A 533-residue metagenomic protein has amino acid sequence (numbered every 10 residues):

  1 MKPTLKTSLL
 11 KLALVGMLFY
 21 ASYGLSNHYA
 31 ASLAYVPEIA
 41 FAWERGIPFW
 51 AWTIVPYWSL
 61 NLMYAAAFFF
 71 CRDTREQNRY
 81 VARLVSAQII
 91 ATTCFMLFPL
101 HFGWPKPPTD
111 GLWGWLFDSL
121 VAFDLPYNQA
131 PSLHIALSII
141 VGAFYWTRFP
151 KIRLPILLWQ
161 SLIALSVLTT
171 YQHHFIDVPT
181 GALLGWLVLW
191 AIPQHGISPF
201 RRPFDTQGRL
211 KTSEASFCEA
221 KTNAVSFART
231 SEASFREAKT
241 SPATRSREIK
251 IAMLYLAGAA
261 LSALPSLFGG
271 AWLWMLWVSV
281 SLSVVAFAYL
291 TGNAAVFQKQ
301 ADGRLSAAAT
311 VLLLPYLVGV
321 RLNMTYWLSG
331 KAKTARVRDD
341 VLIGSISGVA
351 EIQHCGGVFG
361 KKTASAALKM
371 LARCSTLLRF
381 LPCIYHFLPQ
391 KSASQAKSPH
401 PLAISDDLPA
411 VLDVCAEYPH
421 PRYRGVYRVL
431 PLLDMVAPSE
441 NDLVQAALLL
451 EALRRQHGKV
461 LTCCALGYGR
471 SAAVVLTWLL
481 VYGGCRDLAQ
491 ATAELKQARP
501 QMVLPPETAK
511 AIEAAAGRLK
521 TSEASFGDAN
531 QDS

Functional and structural regions predicted by a protein language model:
M1-M63, P107, F117, E214 (+1 more regions): N-terminal transmembrane-helix/juxtamembrane module of multi-pass inner/ER membrane proteins
M1-T4, I197-E214, K221-A224, R229-E232 (+1 more regions): Membrane-interfacial, low-structure loops and terminal tails that flank and connect transmembrane helices in multi-pass
Y20-A21, Q88-M96, W159-Y171, G258-L264 (+1 more regions): Aromatic-anchored segments of alpha-helical transmembrane domains
A30-W43, F70-L154, Q160, A164 (+5 more regions): Membrane-interface loops
N61-A67, A136-A143, W159-S166, Y255-A263: Hydrophobic, membrane-inserted alpha-helices
W113-L120, T325-L381, Y385-Q390, S394-T462 (+2 more regions): Cysteine-based protein phosphatase catalytic domain of the PTP/DSP
L137-S138, H173-P193, A309: Alpha-helical transmembrane segments that form the membrane-embedded catalytic/substrate-binding core of multi-pass
G196, G208, S241-R321, T325 (+3 more regions): PTP/DSP superfamily signal
